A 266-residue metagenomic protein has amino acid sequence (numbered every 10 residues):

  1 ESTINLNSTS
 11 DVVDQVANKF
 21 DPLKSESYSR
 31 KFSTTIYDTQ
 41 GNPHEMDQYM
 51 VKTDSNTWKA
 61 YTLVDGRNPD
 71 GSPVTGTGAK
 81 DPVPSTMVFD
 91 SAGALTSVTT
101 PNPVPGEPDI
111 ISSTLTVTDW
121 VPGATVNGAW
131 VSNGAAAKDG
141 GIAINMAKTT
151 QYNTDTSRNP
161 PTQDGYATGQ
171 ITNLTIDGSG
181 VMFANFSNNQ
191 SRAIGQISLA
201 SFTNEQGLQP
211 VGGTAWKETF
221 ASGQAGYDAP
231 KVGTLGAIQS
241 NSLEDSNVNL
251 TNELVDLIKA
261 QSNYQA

Functional and structural regions predicted by a protein language model:
E1-D256, N263: Small/polar low-complexity and glycine-rich loop motifs
